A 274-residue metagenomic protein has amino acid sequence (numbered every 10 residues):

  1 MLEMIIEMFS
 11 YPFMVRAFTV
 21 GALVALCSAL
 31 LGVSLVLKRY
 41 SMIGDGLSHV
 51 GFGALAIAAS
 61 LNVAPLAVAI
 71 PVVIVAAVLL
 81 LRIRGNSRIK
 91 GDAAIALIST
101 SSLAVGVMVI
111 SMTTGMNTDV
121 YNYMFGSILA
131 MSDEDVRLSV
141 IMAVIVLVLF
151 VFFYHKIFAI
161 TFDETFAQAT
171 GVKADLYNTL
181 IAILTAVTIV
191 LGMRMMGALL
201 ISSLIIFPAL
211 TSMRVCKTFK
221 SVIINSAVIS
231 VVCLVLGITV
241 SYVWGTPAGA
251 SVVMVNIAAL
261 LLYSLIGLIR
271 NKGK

Functional and structural regions predicted by a protein language model:
M1-L26, G273-K274: Membrane-interfacial amphipathic/re-entrant helices at transmembrane-helix boundaries
L2-Y11, G115-M131, T239-Y242: Membrane-interface helix termini and inter-helical loops of multi-pass transporters
F13-V20, V120-L147: Loop-to-helix entry region at the N-terminal start of transmembrane alpha-helices in multi-pass membrane transporters
M14-A25, V63-I74, V140-I141, V190-L204 (+1 more regions): Structural signature of hydrophobic alpha-helical transmembrane segments
V33-M116, S212-I224, S241-G245, G267-I269: Short loop segments and helix-boundary regions at transmembrane helix junctions of multi-pass inner-membrane proteins
V136-P208: Helix-loop-helix "hairpin" substructures at the membrane interface of multi-pass membrane proteins
R194-M195, I201-A250: Transmembrane alpha-helical segments in multi-pass inner-membrane proteins
G249-V253, I257-K274: Cytosolic-side transmembrane-helix boundaries in multi-pass membrane proteins
